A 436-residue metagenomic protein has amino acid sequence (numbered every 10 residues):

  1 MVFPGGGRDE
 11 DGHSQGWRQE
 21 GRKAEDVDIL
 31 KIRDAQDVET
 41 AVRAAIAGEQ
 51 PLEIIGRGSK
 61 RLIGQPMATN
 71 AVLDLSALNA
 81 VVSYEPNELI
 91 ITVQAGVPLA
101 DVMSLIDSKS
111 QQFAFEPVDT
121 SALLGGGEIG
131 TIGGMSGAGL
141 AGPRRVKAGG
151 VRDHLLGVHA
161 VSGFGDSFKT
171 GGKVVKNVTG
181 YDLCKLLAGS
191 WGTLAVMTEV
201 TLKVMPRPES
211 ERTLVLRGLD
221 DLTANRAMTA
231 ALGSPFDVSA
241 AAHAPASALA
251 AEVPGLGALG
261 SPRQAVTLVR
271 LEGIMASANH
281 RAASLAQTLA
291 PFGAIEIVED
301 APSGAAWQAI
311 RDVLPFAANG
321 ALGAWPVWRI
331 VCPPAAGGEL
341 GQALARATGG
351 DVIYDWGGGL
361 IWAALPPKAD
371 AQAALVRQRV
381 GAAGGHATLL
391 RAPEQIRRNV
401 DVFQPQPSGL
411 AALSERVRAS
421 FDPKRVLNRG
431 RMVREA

Functional and structural regions predicted by a protein language model:
D9-H13: Intrinsic-disorder-associated, low-complexity terminal segments enriched in Asp/Asn/His/Tyr and depleted of Lys/Arg
E25-L52, L75-G126, S136, L140-K173 (+2 more regions): N-terminal glycine-rich flavin-associated loop
I63-A68, G293-A436: Conserved glycine-rich FAD pyrophosphate-binding loop
A100-V102, D221-R226, A276-A283, A336-Q342 (+1 more regions): Short, conserved charged micro-motifs
G137, L156-N319: C-terminal substrate-binding/cap subdomain adjacent to the FAD-binding core in PCMH-type and related FAD-linked
